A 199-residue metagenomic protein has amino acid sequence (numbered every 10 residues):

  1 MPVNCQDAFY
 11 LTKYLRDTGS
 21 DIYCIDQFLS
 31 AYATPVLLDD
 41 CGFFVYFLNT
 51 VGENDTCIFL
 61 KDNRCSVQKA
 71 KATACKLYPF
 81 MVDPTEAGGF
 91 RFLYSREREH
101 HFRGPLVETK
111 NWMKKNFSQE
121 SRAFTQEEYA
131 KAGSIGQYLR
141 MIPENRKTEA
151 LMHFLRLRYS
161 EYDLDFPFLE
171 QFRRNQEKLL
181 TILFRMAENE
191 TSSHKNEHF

Functional and structural regions predicted by a protein language model:
M1-F199: Short loop/turn segments that flank or connect secondary-structure elements
